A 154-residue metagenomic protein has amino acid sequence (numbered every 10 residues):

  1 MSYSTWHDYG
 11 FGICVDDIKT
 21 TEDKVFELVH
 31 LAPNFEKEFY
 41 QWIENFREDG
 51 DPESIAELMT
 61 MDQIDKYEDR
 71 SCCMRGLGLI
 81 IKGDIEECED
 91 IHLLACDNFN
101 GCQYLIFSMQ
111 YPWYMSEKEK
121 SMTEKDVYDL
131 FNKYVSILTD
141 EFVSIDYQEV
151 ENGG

Functional and structural regions predicted by a protein language model:
M1-L138, G153-G154: Acidic (Asp/Glu-rich) sequence patches and key acidic residues that form negatively charged surfaces used
D140-G154: C-terminal or internal capping secondary-structure element at the end of a domain, subdomain, or sheet
